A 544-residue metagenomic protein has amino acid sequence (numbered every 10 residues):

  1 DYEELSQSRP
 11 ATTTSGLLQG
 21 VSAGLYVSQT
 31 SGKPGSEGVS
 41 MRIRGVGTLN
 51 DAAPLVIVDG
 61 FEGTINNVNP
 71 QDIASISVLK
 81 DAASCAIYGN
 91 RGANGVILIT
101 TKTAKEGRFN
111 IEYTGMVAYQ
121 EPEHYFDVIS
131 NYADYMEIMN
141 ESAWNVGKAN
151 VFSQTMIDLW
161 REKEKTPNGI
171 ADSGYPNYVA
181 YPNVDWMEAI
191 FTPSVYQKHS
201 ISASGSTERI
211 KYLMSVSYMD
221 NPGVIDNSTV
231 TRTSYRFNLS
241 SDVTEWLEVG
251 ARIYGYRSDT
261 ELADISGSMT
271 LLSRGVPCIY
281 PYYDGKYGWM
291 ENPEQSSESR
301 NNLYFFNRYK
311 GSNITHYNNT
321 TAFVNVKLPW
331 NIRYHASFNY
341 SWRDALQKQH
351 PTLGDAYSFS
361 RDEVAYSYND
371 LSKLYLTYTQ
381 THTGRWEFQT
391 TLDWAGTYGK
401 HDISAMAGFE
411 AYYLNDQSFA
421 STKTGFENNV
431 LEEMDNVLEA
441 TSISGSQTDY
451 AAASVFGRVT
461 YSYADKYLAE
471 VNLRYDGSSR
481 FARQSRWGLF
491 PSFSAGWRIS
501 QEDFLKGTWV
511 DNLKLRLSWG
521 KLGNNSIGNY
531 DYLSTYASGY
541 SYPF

Functional and structural regions predicted by a protein language model:
D1-R236, V243, E248-G250, Y256 (+1 more regions): Short, small/polar-rich motifs associated with maturation and membrane association, primarily at protein termini
M41, I97, I201, F237 (+6 more regions): Membrane-embedded beta-strands of outer-membrane beta-barrel proteins, especially the hydrophobic/small aromatic
I73, Y235-F237, A336, A453-V459 (+4 more regions): Extended, hydrophobic alpha-helical segments in both membrane/secreted and soluble proteins
E106-P182, P193, G223-V230, S234-N319 (+3 more regions): Surface-exposed loop/interface segments of Gram-negative outer-membrane beta-barrel transport/assembly proteins
V216-P222, A469-S478, W519: Transmembrane beta-strand segments that form the barrel wall of outer-membrane beta-barrel proteins
V224-N227, S479-S485: Solvent-exposed loop/turn segments connecting transmembrane beta-strands in outer-membrane beta-barrel proteins
